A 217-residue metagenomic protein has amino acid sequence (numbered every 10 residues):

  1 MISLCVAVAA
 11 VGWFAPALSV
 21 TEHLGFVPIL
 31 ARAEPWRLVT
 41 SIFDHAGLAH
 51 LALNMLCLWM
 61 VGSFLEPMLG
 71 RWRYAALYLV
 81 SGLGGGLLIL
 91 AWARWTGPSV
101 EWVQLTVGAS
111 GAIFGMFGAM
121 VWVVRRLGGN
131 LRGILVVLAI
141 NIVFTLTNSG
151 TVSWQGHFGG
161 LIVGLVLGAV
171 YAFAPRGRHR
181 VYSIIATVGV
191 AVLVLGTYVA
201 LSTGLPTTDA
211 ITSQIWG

Functional and structural regions predicted by a protein language model:
M1-V107, T147-Q155, Q214-W216: N-terminal TM1-TM2 helical hairpin plus the immediately adjacent luminal interfacial "cap"
A7, V11, G84, L88 (+7 more regions): Alpha-helical membrane-inserting segments
A52, A109-S110, L131-L138: Short hydrophobic alpha-helical membrane-embedded segments
A52-R73, L79-V80, F114-R126, I162-A174: Membrane-interfacial alpha-helical segments at the cytosolic side of multi-pass membrane proteins
R73-Y74, Q104-G108, A112, R178-I185: Internal alpha-helical transmembrane segments of multi-pass membrane proteins
V80-S81, G133-I142, I185-A191: Central hydrophobic cores of alpha-helical transmembrane segments in multi-pass integral membrane proteins
V103-I113, L127-N130, V152-G159: Short, non-helical or kinked segments that cap or interrupt transmembrane helices
T145-G217: C-terminal transmembrane module of polytopic alpha-helical membrane proteins
